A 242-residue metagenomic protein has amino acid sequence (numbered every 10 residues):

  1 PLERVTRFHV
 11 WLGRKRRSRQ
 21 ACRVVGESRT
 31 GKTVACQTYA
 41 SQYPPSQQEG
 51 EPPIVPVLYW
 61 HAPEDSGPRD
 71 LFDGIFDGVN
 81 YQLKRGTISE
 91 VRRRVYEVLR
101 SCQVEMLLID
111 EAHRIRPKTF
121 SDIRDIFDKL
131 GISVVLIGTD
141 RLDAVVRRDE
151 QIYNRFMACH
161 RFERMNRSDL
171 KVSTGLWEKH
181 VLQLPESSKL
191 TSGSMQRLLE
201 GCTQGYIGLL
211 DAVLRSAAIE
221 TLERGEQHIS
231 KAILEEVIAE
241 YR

Functional and structural regions predicted by a protein language model:
V5-R17: Pre-Walker A adenine-sensing motif
R17-A40: Walker A/P-loop nucleotide-binding motif
A21-R23, V57, E105-M106: Residue-level preference for the first positions of well-ordered beta-strands
G26-E27, I126-E150, H160: Sensor-1/coupling segment of RecA-like P-loop NTPase cores
S41-I54, Y81: Post-Walker A helix-loop "phosphate-sensing" segment adjacent to the P-loop in P-loop NTPases
W60-P63, D140, V145, A158-L170: Conserved AAA+ ATPase "SRH/arginine-finger" region at the nucleotide-binding site
S66-G74, Q82-D122, I126-D128, S133 (+4 more regions): Mid-core helix/loop region of P-loop NTP-binding domains shared across ATPases and GTPases
R148-I152, R167-R242: C-terminal alpha-helical "lid" subdomain
